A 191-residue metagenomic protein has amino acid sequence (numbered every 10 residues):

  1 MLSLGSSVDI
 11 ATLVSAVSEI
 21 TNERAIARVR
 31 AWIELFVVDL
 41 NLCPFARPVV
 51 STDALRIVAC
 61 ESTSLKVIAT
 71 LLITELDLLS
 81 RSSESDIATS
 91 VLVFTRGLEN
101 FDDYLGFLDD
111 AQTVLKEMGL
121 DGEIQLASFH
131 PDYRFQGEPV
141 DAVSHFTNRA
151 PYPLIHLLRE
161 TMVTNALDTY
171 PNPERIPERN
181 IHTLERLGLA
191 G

Functional and structural regions predicted by a protein language model:
L2-G191: Expand to "…catalyze enediolate/carbanion chemistry for C-C bond making/breaking, isomerization, decarboxylation
